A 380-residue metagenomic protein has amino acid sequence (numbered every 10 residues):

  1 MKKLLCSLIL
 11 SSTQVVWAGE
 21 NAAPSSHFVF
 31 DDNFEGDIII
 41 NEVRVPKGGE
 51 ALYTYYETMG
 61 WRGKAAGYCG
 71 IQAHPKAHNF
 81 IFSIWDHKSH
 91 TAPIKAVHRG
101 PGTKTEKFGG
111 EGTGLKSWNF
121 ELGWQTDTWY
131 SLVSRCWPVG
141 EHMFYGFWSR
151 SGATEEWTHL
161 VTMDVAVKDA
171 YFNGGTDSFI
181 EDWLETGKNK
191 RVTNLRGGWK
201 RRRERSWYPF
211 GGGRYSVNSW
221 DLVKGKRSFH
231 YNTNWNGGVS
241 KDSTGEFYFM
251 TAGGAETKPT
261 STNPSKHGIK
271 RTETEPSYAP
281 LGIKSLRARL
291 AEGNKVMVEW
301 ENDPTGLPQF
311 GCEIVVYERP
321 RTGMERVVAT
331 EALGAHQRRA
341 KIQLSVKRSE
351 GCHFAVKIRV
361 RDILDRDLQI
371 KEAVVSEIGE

Functional and structural regions predicted by a protein language model:
G19-G36, E42-Y53, I180, E185-W300 (+1 more regions): Activation corresponds to long, low-complexity, non-globular regions
G19-K104, N119: Secretory/extracellular carbohydrate-interaction modules and structurally similar beta-sandwich "look-alikes"
K107-W129: Short, aromatic/His-centered strand-loop micro-motif at the edge of beta-sheets
W124-H159: Carbohydrate-binding surfaces in secreted/extracellular proteins
T162-R191: Flexible glycan-contacting loops in extracellular carbohydrate-active proteins
V315-S349: Recognizes extended acidic, P/S/T-rich segments that occur within or adjacent to Ig-like beta-sandwich modules
V346-D367: Beta-strand-rich modules
I363-E380: Extracellular fibronectin type III
